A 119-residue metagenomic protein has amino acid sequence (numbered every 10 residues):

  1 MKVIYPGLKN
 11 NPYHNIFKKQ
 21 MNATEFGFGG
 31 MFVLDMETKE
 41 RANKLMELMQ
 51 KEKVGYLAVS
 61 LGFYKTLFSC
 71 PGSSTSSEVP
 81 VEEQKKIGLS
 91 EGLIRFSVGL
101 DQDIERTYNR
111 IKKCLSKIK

Functional and structural regions predicted by a protein language model:
M1-K65, V79-K85: Conserved small-domain helix->loop->beta segment predominantly found in fold-type I
K39-E40, S60, T66-K119: PLP-dependent enzyme catalytic core of the Aspartate aminotransferase-like
